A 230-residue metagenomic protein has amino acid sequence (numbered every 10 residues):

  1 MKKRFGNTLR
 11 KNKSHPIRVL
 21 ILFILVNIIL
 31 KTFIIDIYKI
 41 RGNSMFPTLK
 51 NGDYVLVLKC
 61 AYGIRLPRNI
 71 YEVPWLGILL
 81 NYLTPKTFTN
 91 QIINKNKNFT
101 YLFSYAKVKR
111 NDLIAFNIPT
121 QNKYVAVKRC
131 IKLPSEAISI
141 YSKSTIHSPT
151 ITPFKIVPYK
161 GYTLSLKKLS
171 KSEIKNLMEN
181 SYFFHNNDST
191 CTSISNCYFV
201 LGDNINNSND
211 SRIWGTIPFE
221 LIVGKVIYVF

Functional and structural regions predicted by a protein language model:
K2-S14, F33-I34, S44-F230: Soluble "head" domains of membrane/secretory-pathway proteins
H15-F33: Hydrophobic membrane-insertion alpha-helices, especially the h-region of bacterial N-terminal signal peptides
